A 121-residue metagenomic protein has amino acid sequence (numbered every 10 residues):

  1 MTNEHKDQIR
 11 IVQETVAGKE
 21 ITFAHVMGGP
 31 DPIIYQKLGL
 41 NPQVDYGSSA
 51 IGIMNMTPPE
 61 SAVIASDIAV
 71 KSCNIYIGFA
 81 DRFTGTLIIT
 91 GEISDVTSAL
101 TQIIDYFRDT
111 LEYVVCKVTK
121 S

Functional and structural regions predicted by a protein language model:
M1-S66, V70-F83, T90-S121: Positively charged, small/polar-rich N-terminal and surface patches that mediate targeting and assembly and bind
